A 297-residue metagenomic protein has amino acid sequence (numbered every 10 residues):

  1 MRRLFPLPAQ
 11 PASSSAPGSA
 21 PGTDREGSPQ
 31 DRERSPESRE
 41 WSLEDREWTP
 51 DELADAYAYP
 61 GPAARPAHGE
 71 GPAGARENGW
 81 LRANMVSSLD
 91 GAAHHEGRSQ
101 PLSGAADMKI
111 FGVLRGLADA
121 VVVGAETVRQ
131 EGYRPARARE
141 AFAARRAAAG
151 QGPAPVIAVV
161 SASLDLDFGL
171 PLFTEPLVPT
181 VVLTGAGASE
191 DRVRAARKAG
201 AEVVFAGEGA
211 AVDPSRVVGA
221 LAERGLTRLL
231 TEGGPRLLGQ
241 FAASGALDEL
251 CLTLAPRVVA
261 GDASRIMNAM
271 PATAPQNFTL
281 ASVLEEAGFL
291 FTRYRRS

Functional and structural regions predicted by a protein language model:
M1-D24, S35-S297: Enzymes that bind and transform nitrogen-containing heteroaromatic metabolites
